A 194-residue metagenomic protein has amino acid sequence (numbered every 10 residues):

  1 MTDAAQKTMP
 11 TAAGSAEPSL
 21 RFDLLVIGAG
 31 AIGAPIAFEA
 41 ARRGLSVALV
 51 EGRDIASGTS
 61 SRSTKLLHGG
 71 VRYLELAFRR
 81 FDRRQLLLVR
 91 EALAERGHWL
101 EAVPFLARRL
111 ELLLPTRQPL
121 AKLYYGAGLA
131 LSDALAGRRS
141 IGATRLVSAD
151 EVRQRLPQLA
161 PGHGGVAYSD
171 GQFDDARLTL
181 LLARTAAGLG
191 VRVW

Functional and structural regions predicted by a protein language model:
M1-L24, E39-R43: Extreme N-terminal leader/targeting segments of oxidoreductases
E17-I32, A48: Beta1/beta-strand and adjacent pyrophosphate-binding region of the FAD-binding site in flavoprotein oxidoreductases
A31-I36, L182: Extended, hydrophobic alpha-helical segments in both membrane/secreted and soluble proteins
A37, A41-R42, T185-A187: Gly/Ala-rich phosphate-binding loop of Rossmann-like dinucleotide-binding domains, activating on the conserved
A41-S63: Glycine-rich FAD pyrophosphate-binding loop
H68-R155: Dinucleotide-binding Rossmann-like beta1-alpha1 core, especially the glycine-rich loop that anchors the ADP
L112, R153-L189: Helix-loop-beta segment of a Rossmann-like dinucleotide-binding subdomain
G190-W194: A conserved beta-strand/loop element that lines the FAD pocket in flavoprotein oxidoreductases
